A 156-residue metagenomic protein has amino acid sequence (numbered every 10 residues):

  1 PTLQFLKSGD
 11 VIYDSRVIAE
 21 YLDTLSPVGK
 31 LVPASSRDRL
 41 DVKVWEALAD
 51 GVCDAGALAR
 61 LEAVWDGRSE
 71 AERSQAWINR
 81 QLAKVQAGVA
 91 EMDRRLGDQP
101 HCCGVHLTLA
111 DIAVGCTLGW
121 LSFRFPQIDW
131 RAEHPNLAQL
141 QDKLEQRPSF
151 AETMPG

Functional and structural regions predicted by a protein language model:
P1-A76: GST-like domain detector, emphasizing the conserved glutathione-binding G-site in the N-terminal thioredoxin-like
A19, D23, K43-E46, V89 (+2 more regions): Non-transmembrane alpha-helical segments in soluble domains of secreted/periplasmic/extracellular proteins
S26, L96-P100, P148: A general structural signal marking secondary-structure boundaries and capping sites
G29-A34, H101-V105, D129-R131, A151-P155: Short, hydrophobic secondary-structure boundary micro-motifs
A49-Q139: GST-like fold's C-terminal all-alpha helical module
A132-T153: C-terminal end-helix/capping segment
